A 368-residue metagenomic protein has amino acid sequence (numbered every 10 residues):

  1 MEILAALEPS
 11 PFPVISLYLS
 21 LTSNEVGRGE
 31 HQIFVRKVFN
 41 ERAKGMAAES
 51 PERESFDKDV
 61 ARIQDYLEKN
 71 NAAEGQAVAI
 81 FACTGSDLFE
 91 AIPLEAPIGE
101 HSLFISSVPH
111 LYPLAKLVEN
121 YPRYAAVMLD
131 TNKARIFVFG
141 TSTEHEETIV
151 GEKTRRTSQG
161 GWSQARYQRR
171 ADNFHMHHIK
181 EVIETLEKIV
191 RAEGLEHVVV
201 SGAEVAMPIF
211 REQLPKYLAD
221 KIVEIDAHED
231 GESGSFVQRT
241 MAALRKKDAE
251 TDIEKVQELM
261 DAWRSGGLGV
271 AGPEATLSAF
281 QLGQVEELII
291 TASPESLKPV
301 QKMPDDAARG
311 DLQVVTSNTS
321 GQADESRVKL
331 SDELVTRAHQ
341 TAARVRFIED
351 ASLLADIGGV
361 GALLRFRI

Functional and structural regions predicted by a protein language model:
M1-I368: Terminal alpha-helical anchor/extension segments at protein ends
